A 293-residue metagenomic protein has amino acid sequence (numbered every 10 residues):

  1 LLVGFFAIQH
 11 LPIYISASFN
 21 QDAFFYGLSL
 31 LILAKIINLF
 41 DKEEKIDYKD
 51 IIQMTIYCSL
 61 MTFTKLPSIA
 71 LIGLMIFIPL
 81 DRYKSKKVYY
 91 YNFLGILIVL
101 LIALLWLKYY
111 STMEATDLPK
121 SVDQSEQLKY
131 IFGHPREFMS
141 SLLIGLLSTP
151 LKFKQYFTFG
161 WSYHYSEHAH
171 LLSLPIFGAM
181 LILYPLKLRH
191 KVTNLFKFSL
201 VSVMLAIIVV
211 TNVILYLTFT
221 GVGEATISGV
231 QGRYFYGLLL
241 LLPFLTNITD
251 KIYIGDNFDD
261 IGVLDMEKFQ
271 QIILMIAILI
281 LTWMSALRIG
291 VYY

Functional and structural regions predicted by a protein language model:
L1-I8: Transmembrane-helix signature of polytopic, membrane-embedded enzymes that assemble or transfer cell-envelope glycans
P12, L107-M113, L186-R189, N212-G223 (+1 more regions): Juxtamembrane "helix-exit" motif on the non-cytosolic side of transmembrane helices
S18-F25: Short acidic/glycine- and proline-prone juxtamembrane loop motifs at membrane-interface regions of multi-pass membrane
N38-K45, A70-V99: Perimembrane helix-loop-helix junctions
D50-L66, L71-F77: Membrane-interface alpha helices of multi-pass inner-membrane proteins
I52-C58, K84-Y109, F198-A206, I272-A277: Hydrophobic alpha-helical membrane-interfacial segments at the cytosolic entry of transmembrane helices
L104-K187: Membrane-lumen/periplasm interface segments of multi-pass, membrane-embedded glycan/lipid transferases
T112, N257-Y293: Transmembrane helical bundles and short interhelical boundary loops of multi-pass, membrane-embedded
